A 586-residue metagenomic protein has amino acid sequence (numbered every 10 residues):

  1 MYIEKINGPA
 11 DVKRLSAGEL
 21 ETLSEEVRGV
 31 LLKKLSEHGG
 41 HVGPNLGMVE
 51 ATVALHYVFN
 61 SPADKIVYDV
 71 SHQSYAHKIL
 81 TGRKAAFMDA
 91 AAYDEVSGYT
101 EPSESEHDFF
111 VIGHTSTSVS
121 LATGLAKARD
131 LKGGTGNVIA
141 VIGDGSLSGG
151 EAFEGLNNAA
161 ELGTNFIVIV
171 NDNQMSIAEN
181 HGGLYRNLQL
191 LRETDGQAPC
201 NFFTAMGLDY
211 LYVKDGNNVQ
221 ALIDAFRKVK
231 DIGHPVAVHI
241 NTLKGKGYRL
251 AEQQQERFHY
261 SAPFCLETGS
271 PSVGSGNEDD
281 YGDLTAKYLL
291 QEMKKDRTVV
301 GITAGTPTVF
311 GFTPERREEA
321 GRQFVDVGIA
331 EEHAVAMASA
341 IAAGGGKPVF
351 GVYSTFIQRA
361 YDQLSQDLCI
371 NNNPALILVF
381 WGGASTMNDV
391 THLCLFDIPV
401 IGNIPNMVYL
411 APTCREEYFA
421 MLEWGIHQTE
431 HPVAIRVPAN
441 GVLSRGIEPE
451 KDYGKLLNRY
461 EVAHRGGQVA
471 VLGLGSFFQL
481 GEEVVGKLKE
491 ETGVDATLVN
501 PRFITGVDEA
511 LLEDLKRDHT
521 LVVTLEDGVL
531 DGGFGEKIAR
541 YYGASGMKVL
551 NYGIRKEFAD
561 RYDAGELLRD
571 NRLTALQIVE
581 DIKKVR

Functional and structural regions predicted by a protein language model:
M1-I79, D215: N-terminal amphipathic, basic-rich helices that act as targeting or association modules
G29-S36, S97-V111, G133-I139, T313-G328 (+3 more regions): Glycine/charged-rich beta-loop-alpha catalytic/anionic-binding loops adjacent to active sites
G39-M48, V67-H72, T100-S120, I142-S146 (+7 more regions): Active-site nucleophile and cofactor-binding loops and adjacent substrate-binding regions of central metabolic enzymes
H41-L162, V299, A304, T313-P314: Cofactor-binding active-site loop characterized by glycine-rich and histidine/acidic residues
K65, Y248-Q358, Q363-N373, L472-G475: Non-catalytic terminal/interface segments that mediate subunit docking, oligomerization, and allosteric communication
Q73, D108-C265, S270-E278, G282-D283 (+2 more regions): Glycine-rich ThDP/TPP pyrophosphate-binding loop and its adjacent helix/strand module within ThDP-dependent enzymes
A86-V96, E161-M175, C369-W381: A glycine-rich helix N-cap at a beta->alpha junction
S272-V273, T386-N388, V408, V529 (+1 more regions): Peripheral docking tails and interdomain loops at the edges of cofactor- or intermediate-handling domains
